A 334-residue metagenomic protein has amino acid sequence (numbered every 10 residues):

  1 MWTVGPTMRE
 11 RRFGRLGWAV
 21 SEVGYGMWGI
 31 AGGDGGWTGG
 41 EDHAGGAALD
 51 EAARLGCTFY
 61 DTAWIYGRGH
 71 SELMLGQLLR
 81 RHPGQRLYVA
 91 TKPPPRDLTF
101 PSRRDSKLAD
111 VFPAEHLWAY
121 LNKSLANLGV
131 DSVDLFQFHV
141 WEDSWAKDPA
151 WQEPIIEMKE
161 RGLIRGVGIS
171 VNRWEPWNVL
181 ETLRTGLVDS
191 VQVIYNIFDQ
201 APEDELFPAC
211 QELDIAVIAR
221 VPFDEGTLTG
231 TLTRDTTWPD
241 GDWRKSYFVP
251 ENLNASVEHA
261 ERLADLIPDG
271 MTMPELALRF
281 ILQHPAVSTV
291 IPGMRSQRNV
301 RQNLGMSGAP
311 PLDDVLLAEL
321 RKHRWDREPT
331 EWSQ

Functional and structural regions predicted by a protein language model:
M1-L87: N-terminal binding-site loop/beta-alpha segment at the start of enzyme catalytic domains that lines or forms
E22, F59, S132-L135, R165-G166 (+2 more regions): Residues at the N-termini of beta-strands
T38-A52, V111-L128, R173-T182: Short, acidic/polar
D61-T62, V89-T91, I169, V217-A219: Hydrophobic residues in well-ordered beta-strands that form the structural core
Q85-T99: A short, structured active-site edge motif that brings together acidic residues
D97-V111: Surface-exposed, active-site-proximal loop segments in enzymatic domains
L125-S144: Active-site groove signature of glycoside hydrolases
V140-S333: Beta/alpha (TIM)-barrel catalytic core signal, keyed to glycine-rich beta->alpha loops juxtaposed to Asp/Glu that bind
